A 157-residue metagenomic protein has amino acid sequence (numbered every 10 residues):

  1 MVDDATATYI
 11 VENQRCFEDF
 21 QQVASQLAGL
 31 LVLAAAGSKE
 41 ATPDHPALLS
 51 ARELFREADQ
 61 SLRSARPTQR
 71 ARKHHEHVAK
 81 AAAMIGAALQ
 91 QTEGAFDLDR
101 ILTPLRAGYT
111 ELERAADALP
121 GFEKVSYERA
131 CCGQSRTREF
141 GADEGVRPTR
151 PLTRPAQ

Functional and structural regions predicted by a protein language model:
M1-T42, Q91-Q157: C-terminal amphipathic alpha-helix
D19, V23-Q26, L30, A51-S61 (+1 more regions): Amphipathic, well-ordered alpha-helical segments in soluble domains
H45-F55, H75: Extended, amphipathic alpha-helical segments that serve as helical scaffolds
E57-H77: Short, solvent-exposed, charged loop/turn and helix-capping segments that join or cap alpha-helices on peripheral
R72-A79, A83, D99, R106: Short, well-ordered coil↔helix boundary/capping segments
